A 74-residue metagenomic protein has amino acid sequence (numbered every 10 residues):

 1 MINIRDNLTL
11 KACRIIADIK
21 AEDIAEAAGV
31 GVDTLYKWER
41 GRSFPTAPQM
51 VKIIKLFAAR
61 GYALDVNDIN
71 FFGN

Functional and structural regions predicted by a protein language model:
M1-I16: A short, Lys/Arg-rich alpha-helix, primarily the initiator
L10, A21, M50: Helix-turn-helix DNA-binding elements, focusing on the entry/boundary residues of the two helices that contact DNA
K11, Y36-K37, T46, I54: Key DNA-contacting residues within the recognition helix of helix-turn-helix
R14, A25, I54: The alpha-helix within a helix-turn-helix
D18-K37: Short alpha-helical DNA-recognition segment
P48-V66: DNA major-groove recognition helix of helix-turn-helix/homeodomain DNA-binding modules
D65-N74: Short amphipathic recognition helices of helix-turn-helix/homeodomain-type DNA-binding modules
